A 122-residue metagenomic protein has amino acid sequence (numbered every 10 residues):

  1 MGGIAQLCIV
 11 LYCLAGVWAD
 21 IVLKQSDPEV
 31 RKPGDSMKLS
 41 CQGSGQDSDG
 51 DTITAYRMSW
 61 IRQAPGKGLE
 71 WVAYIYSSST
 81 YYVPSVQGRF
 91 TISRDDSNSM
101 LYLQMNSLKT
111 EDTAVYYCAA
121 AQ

Functional and structural regions predicted by a protein language model:
M1-Q122: Extracellular domains of the immunoglobulin superfamily
